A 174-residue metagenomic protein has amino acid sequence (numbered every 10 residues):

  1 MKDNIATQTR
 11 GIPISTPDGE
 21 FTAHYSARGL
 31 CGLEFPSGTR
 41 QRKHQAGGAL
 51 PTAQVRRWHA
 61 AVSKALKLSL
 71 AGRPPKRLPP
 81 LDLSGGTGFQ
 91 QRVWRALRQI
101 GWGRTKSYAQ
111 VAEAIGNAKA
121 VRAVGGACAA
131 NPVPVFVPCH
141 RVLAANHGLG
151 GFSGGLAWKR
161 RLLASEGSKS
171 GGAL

Functional and structural regions predicted by a protein language model:
M1-K119, S165-L174: Basic nucleic-acid-binding alpha-helical/helix-turn surface characteristic of O6-alkylguanine DNA
G101, P132-V135: Histidine- and aromatic-rich ligand-binding microenvironments
R122-N131: Regulatory, non-catalytic segments
V135-V142: Short Lys/Arg-enriched helix C-cap and helix-to-coil transition segments that create basic nucleic-acid-contact patches
A145-L174: …primarily DNA-binding HTH/wHTH and HhH modules…
